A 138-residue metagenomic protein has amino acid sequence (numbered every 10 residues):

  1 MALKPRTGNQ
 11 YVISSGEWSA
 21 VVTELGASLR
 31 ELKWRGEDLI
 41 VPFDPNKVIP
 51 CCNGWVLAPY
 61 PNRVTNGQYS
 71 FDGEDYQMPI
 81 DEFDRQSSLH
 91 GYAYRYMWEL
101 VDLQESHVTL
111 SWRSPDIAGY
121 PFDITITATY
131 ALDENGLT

Functional and structural regions predicted by a protein language model:
M1-L137: Surface-exposed acidic/polar loop and edge beta-strand patches at domain peripheries
